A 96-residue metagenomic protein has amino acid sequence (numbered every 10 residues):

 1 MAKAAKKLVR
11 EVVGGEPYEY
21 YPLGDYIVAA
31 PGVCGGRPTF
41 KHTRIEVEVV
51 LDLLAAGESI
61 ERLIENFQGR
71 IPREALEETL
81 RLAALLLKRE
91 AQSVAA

Functional and structural regions predicted by a protein language model:
M1-I45, K88-A96: Acidic, low-complexity/disordered tracts enriched in E/D and polar residues
T43-A96: Long, charge-rich, low-complexity alpha-helical segments
